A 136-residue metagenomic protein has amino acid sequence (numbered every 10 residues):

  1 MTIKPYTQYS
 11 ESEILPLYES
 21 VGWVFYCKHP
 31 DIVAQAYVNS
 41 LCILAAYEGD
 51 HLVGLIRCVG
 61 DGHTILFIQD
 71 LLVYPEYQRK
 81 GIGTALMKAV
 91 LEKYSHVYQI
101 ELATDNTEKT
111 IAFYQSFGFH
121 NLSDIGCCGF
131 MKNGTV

Functional and structural regions predicted by a protein language model:
M1-K28, I125: Short amphipathic alpha-helix that is part of the acyltransferase structural core
Y6, Y74, D105: Residue-level recognition of the GNAT/N-acetyltransferase active site
G22-I43: Active-site rim helix/loop that mediates acceptor-substrate recognition in acyltransferases
A34, L41-I56: Conserved beta-hairpin
G60-I68, Q78, D124: A conserved beta-turn-beta hairpin within the catalytic core of GNAT-like acetyltransferases that forms part
Y77, G81-A89: Conserved acetyl-CoA pyrophosphate-binding loop and the N-cap/start of the following alpha-helix in GNAT-like
K93-D105: Conserved GNAT acetyl-CoA-binding A-motif
N106-C128: Conserved active-site alpha-helix within GNAT-family acetyltransferase domains
